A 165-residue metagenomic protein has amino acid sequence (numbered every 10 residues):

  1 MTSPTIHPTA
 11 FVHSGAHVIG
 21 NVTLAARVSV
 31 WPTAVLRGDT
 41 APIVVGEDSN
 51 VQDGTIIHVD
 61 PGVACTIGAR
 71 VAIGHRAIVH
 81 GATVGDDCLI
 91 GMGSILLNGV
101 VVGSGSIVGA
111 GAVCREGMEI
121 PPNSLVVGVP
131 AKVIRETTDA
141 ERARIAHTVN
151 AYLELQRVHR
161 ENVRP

Functional and structural regions predicted by a protein language model:
M1-T5, H13, V63-I78, V84 (+2 more regions): C-terminal segments of enzyme domains that contribute to small-molecule binding surfaces
P8, H13-S14, I19-G20, A25-A26 (+15 more regions): Left-handed beta-helix
P42: Phosphate/pyrophosphate-binding betaalpha-module
